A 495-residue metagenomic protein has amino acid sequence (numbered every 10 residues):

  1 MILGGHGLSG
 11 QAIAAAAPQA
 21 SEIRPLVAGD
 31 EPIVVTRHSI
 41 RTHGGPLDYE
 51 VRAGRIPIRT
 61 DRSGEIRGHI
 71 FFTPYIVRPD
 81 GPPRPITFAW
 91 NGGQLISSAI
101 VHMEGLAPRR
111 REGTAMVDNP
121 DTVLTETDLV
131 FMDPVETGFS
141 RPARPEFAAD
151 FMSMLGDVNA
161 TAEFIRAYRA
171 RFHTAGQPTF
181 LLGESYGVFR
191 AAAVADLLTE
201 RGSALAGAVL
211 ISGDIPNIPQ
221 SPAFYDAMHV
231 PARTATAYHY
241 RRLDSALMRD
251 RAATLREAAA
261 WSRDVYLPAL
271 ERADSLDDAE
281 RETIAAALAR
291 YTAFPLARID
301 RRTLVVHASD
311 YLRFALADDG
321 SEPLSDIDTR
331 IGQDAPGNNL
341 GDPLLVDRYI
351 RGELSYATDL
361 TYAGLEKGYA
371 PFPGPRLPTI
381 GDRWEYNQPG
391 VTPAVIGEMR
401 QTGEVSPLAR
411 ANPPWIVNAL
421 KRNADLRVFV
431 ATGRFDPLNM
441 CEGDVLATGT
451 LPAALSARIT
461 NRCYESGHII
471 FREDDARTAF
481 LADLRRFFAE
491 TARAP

Functional and structural regions predicted by a protein language model:
A17-E22, S63-D150: N-terminal cap/lid subdomain of alpha/beta-hydrolase-fold enzymes
P134, F151-R169: Alpha/beta-hydrolase active-site loop
T174-S185: Alpha/beta-hydrolase fold nucleophile elbow
G183-D196: Glycine-rich nucleophile elbow surrounding the catalytic serine of serine-hydrolase chemistry
D196-T292: A catalytic-pocket lid/entrance helix-loop region that shapes and gates access to the active site across common
D277-L438: Alpha/beta-hydrolase fold catalytic core
P452-I469: Catalytic histidine neighborhood in serine/cysteine hydrolases with alpha/beta-hydrolase-type architecture
G467-R477: Catalytic histidine-centered segment of alpha/beta-hydrolase-like enzymes
